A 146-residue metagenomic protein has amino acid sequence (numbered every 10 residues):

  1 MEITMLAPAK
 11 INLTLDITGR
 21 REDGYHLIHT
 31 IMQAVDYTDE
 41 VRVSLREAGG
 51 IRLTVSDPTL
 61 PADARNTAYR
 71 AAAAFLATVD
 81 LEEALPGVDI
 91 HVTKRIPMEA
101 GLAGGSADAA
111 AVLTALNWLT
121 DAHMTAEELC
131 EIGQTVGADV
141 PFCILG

Functional and structural regions predicted by a protein language model:
M1-A100, W118, A122: ATP-binding N-lobe of GHMP and related small-molecule kinases
A9, I144-L145: A cytosolic small-molecule/anion-sensing beta-strand core signal
I28, A72, L113, L129-C130: Generic structural marker for isolated residues within well-ordered, non-membrane alpha-helices of soluble domains
A68, A100-A126, F142-I144: DPxDG-like acidic metal-binding loop motif
T125-V136: Short, well-structured alpha-helical segments that form the helix of a local strand-helix-strand
Q134, L145-G146: Acidic/histidine-rich catalytic neighborhood of metal-dependent amide-processing enzymes
